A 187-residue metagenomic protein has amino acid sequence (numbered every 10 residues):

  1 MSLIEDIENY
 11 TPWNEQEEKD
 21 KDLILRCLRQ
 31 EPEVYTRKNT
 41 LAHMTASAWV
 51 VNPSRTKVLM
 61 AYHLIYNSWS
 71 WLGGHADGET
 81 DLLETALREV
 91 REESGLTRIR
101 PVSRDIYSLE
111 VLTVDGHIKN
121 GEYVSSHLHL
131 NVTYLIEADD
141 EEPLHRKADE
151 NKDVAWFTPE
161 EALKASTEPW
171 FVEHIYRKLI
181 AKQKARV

Functional and structural regions predicted by a protein language model:
M1-T11: Generic N-terminal amphipathic, Lys/Arg-enriched alpha-helix
P12-S47: Acidic, metal-coordinating catalytic segment for phosphate/diphosphate chemistry, firing primarily on the Nudix
Q30, N39, L64, W71 (+3 more regions): Residue-level signal for pocket-adjacent positions within structured domains
Y35, W71, A76, L144: Short clusters of hydrophobic/aromatic residues that line enzyme substrate/ligand-binding pockets
T36-W71: N-terminal strand-loop-strand
D77-W170: Unchanged
T167-V187: Charged phosphate-binding loop/patch that engages nucleotide di/tri-phosphates or the phosphate backbone of nucleic
